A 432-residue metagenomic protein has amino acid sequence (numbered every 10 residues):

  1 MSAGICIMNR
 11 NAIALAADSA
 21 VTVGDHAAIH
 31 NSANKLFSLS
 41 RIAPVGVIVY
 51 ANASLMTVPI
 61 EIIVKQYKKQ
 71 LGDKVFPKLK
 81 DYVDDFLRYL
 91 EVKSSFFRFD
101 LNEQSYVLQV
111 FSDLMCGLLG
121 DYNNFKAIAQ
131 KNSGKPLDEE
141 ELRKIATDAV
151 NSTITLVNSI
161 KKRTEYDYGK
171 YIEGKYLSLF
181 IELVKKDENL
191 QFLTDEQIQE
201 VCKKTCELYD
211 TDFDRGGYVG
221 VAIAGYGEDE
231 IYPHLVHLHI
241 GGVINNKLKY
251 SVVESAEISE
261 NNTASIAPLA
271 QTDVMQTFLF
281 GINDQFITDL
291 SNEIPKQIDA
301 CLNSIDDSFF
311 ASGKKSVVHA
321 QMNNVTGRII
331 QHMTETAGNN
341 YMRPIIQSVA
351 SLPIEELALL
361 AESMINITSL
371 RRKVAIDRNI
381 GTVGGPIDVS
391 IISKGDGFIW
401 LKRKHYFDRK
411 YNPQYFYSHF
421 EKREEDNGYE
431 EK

Functional and structural regions predicted by a protein language model:
M1-K432: N-terminal nucleophile
